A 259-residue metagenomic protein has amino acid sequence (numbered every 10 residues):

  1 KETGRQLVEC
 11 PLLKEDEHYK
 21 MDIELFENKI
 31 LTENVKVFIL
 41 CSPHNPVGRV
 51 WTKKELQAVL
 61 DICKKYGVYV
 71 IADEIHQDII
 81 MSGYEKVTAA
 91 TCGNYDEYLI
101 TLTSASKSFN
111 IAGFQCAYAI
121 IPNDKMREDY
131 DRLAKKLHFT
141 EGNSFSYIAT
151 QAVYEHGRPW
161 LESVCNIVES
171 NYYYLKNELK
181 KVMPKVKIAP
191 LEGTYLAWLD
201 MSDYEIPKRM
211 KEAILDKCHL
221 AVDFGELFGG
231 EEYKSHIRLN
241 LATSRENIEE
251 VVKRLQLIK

Functional and structural regions predicted by a protein language model:
K1-L7: Substrate-binding/gating loop at the entrance of the active-site cleft, primarily in PLP-dependent aminotransferase-like
R5, K65-Y69, Y95-E97: A short helix->loop->beta-strand "cap" motif at the edges of active sites that frequently abuts
L12-S82: Active-site phosphate-binding strand-loop segment of PLP-dependent enzymes
E97-E169, N177, K181, K259: Conserved core segment of the aminotransferase class I/II
Q151, N166-K176, K187-M201: Conserved glycine-rich beta-strand-loop-beta hairpin in the small C-terminal domain of fold type I
A213-A221, F228-K259: PLP-dependent enzyme catalytic core of the Aspartate aminotransferase-like
